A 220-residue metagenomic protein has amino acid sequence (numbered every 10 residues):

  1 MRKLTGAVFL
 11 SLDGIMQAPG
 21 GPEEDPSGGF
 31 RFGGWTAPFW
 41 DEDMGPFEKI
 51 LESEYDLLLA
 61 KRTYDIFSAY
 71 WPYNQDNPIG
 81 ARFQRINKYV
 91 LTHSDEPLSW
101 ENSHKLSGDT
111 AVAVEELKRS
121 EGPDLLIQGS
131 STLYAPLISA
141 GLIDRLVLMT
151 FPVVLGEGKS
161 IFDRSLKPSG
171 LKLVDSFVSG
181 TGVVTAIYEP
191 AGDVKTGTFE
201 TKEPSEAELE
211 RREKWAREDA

Functional and structural regions predicted by a protein language model:
M1-L142, P152-A220: Portal/gating segments that form or line small-molecule/metal binding sites
R145: Short, conserved catalytic or interaction motifs in soluble domains
